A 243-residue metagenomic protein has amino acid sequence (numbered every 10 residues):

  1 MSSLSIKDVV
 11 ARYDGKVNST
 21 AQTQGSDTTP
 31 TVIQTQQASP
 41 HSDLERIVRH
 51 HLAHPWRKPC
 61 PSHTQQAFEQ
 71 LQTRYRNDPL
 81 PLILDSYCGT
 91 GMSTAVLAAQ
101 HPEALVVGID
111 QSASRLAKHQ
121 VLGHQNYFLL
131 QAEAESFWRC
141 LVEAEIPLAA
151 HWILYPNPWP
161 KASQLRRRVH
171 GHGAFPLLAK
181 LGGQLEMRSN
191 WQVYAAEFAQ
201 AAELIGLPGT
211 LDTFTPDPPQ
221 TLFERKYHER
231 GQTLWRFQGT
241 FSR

Functional and structural regions predicted by a protein language model:
S2-L82, M92-Q100: S-adenosyl-L-methionine
S86, I109: Conserved beta-strand/loop positions that form the S-adenosyl-L-methionine
Y87-G91: Class I SAM-dependent methyltransferase "Motif I" SAM/SAH-binding loop
S112: Conserved SAM/SAH-binding beta-strand->alpha-helix loop
Q120-E145: S-adenosyl-L-methionine
R166-A174: Charged helix-capping and loop-helix junction motifs
G182-S189: Conserved beta-strand signature within the Rossmann-like core of class I S-adenosyl-L-methionine
Y194-A201, I205-R243: Class I S-adenosyl-L-methionine
